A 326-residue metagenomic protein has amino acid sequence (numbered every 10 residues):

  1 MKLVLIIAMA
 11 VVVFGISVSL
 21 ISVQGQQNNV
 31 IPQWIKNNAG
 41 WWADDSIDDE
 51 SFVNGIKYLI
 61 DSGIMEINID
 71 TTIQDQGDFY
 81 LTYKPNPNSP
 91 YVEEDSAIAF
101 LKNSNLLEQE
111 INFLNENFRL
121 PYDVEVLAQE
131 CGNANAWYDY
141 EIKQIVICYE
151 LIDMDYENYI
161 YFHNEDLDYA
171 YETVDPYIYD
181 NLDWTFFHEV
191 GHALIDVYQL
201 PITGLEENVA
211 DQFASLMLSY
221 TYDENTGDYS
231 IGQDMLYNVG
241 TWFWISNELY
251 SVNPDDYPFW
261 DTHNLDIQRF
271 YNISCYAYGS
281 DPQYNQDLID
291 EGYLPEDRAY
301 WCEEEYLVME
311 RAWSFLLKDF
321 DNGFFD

Functional and structural regions predicted by a protein language model:
L3-A8, G15-D75: Acidic, Ser/Pro/Thr-rich low-complexity regulatory regions and the short amphipathic helical interaction modules they
G40-I47, K57-M65, N115-R119, G191-Q199 (+3 more regions): Sec-exported extracytoplasmic/periplasmic mature domains
D70-Y161, D168-Y171, W301-E304, E310-D326: A metal-dependent hydrolase signature that marks the N-terminal structural subdomain at the beginning of catalytic folds
D75, L81, N253-D326: Pan-zinc metallopeptidase signature
Q129-C131, C148-L151, F187, D196-Y198 (+1 more regions): Active-site-proximal beta-strand/loop segments in catalytic clefts of secreted hydrolases
I147, W184-V197, E207, D211 (+1 more regions): Active-site recognition of the HExxH zinc-binding catalytic motif
I160, E165-T185, Y198-I202: Short pre-active-site segment immediately N-terminal to the catalytic Zn-binding motif
L205-L249: Post-HExxH zinc-binding segment in Zn-dependent metallohydrolases
